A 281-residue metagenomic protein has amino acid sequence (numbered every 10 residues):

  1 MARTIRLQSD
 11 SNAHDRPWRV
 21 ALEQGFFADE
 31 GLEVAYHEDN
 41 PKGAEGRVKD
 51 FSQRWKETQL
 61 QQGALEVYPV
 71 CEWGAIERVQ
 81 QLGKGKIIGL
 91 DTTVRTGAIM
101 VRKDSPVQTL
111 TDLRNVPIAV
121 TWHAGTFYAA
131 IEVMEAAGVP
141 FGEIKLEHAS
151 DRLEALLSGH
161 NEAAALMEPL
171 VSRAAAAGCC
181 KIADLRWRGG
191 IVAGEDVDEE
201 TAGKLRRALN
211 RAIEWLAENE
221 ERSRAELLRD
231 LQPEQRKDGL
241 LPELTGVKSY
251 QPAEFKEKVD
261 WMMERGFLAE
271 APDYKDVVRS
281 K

Functional and structural regions predicted by a protein language model:
A2-A136, C179-L185: Short, glycine-/small- and polar/acidic-enriched structural segments that line small-molecule recognition paths
F26, L32, V139, Q232-P233 (+1 more regions): Helix N-cap/coil-helix junction residues
D29, E38, S150-L153, K237 (+2 more regions): Ligand-binding pocket scaffold of soluble enzyme catalytic domains
P69-Q81, I131, L157, N161-C179 (+2 more regions): A ligand-binding cleft/hinge motif common to bilobed small-molecule-binding domains
D104-Q108, E135, F141-G142, H160 (+3 more regions): Proline/Glycine/Serine-rich low-complexity intrinsically disordered segments that serve as flexible stalks/linkers
L146-E226: Pocket-lining segment of extracytoplasmic ligand-binding domains
E199-A269: Secondary-structure end/capping motifs
E264-K281: Conserved C-terminal helix/tail region of periplasmic/extracytoplasmic solute-binding proteins
